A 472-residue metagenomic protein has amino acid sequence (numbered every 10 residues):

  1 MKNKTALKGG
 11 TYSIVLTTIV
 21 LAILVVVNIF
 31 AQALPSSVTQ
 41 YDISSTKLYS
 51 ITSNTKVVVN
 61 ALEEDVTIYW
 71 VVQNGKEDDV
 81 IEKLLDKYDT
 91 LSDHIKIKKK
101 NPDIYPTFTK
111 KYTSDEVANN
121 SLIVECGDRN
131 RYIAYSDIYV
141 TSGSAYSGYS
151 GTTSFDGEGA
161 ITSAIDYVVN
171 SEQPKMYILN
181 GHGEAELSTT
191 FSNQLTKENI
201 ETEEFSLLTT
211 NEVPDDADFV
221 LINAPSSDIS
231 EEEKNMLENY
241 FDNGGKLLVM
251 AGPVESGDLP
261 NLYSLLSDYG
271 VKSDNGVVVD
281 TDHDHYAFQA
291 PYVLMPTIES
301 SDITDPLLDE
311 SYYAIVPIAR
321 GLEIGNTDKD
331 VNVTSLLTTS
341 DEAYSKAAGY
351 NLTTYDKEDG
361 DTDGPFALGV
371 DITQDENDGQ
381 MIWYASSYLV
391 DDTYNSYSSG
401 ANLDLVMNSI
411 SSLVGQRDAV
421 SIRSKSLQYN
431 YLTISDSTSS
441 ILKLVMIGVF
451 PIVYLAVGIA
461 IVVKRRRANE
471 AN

Functional and structural regions predicted by a protein language model:
K2-N472: Short, surface-exposed patches at the edges or C-terminal ends of soluble domains, predominantly
